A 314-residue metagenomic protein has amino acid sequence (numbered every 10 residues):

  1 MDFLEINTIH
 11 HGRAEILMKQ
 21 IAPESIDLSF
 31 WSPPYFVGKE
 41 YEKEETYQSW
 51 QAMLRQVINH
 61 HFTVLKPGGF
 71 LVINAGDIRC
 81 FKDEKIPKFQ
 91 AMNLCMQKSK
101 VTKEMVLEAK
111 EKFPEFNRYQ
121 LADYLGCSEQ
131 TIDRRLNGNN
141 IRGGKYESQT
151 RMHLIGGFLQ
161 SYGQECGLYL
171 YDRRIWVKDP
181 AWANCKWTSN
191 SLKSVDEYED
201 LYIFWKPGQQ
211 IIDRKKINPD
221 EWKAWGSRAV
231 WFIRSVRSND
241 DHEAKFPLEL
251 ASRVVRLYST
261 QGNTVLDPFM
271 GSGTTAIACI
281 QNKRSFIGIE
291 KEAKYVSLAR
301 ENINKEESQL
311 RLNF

Functional and structural regions predicted by a protein language model:
M1-E5, R300-F314: Short, conserved SAM-binding/catalytic segment of Class I S-adenosyl-L-methionine-dependent methyltransferases
M1-L298: Core catalytic lobe of class I
